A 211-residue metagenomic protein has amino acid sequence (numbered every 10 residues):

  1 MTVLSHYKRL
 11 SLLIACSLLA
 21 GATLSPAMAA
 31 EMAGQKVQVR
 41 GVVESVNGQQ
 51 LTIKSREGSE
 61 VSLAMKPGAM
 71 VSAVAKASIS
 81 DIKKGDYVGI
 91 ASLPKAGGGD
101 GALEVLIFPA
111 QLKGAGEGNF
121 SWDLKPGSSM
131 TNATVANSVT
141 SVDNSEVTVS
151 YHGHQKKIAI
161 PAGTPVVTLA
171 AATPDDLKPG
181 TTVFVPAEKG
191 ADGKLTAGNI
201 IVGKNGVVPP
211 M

Functional and structural regions predicted by a protein language model:
T2-Y7, A20-M211: Short, flexible, surface-exposed loop segments at domain boundaries
R9-L19: Sec-dependent N-terminal signal peptides
